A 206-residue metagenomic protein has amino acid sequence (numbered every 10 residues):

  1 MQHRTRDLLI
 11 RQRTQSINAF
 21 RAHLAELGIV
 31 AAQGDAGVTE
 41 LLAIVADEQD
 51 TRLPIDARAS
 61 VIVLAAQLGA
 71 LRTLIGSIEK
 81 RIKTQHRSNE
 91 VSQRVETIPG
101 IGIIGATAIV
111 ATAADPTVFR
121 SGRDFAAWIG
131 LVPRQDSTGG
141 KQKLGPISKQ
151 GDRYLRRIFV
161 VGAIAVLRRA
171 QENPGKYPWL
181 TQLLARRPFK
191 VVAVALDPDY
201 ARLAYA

Functional and structural regions predicted by a protein language model:
M1-A206: A detector of single, family-specific signature residues that are central to catalytic or substrate-handling motifs
